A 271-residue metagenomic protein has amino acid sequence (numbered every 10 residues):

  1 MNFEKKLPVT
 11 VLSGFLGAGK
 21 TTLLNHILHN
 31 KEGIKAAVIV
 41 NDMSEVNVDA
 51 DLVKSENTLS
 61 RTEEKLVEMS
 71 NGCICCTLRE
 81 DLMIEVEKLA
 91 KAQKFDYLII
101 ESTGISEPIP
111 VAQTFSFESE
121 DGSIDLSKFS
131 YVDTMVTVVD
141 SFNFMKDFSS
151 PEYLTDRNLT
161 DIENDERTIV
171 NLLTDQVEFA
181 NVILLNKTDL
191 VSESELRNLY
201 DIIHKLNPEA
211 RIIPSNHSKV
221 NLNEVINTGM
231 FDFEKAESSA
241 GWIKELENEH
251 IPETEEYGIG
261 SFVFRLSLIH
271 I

Functional and structural regions predicted by a protein language model:
N2-S13, A18-V170: Nucleotide-state-sensitive switch-loop elements of NTP-binding domains
L16, H270-I271: N-terminal regions encompassing targeting/leader/pre-sequences
F144, Y153-I269: C-terminal accessory "lid"/substrate-recognition subdomains
